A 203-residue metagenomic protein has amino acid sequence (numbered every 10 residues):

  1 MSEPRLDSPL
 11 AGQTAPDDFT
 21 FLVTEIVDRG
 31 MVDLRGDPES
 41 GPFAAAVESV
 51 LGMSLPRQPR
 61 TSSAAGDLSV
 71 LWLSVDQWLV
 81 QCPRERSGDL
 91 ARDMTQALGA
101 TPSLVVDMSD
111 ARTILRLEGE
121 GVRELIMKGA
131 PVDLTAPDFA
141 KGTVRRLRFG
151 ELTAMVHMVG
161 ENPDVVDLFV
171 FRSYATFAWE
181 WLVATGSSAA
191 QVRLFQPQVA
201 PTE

Functional and structural regions predicted by a protein language model:
M1-E203: Basic, glycine/lysine-rich polyanion-binding surfaces/domains
